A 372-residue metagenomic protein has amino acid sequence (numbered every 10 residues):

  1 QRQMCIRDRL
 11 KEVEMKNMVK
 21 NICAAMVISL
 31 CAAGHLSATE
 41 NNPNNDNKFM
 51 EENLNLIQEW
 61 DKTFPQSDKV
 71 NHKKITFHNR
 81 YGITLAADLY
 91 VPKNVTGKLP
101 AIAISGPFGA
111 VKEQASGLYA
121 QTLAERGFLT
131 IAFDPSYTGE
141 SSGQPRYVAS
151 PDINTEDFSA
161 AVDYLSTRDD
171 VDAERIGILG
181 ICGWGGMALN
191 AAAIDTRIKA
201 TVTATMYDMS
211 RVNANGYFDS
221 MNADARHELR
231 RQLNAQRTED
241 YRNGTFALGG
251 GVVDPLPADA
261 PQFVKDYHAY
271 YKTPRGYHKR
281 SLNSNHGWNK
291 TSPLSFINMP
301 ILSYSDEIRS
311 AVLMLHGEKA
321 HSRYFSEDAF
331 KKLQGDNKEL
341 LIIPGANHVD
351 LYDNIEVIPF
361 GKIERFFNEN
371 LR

Functional and structural regions predicted by a protein language model:
Q1-I6: Short, small-residue-biased leader/transition segments that mark boundaries at the very start of proteins
M50-G97: N-terminal cap/lid segment of alpha/beta-hydrolase-fold proteins
G109-Q121, P135, S326: The serine-hydrolase catalytic nucleophile loop
T122-S142: Conserved alpha/beta-hydrolase
V148-D169: Alpha/beta-hydrolase active-site loop
L189-K272: Alpha/beta-hydrolase-fold enzymes
I308, M314-H316: Short beta-strand/loop motif that positions the catalytic acidic residue of the alpha/beta-hydrolase fold
A346-V357: Catalytic histidine-centered segment of alpha/beta-hydrolase-like enzymes
